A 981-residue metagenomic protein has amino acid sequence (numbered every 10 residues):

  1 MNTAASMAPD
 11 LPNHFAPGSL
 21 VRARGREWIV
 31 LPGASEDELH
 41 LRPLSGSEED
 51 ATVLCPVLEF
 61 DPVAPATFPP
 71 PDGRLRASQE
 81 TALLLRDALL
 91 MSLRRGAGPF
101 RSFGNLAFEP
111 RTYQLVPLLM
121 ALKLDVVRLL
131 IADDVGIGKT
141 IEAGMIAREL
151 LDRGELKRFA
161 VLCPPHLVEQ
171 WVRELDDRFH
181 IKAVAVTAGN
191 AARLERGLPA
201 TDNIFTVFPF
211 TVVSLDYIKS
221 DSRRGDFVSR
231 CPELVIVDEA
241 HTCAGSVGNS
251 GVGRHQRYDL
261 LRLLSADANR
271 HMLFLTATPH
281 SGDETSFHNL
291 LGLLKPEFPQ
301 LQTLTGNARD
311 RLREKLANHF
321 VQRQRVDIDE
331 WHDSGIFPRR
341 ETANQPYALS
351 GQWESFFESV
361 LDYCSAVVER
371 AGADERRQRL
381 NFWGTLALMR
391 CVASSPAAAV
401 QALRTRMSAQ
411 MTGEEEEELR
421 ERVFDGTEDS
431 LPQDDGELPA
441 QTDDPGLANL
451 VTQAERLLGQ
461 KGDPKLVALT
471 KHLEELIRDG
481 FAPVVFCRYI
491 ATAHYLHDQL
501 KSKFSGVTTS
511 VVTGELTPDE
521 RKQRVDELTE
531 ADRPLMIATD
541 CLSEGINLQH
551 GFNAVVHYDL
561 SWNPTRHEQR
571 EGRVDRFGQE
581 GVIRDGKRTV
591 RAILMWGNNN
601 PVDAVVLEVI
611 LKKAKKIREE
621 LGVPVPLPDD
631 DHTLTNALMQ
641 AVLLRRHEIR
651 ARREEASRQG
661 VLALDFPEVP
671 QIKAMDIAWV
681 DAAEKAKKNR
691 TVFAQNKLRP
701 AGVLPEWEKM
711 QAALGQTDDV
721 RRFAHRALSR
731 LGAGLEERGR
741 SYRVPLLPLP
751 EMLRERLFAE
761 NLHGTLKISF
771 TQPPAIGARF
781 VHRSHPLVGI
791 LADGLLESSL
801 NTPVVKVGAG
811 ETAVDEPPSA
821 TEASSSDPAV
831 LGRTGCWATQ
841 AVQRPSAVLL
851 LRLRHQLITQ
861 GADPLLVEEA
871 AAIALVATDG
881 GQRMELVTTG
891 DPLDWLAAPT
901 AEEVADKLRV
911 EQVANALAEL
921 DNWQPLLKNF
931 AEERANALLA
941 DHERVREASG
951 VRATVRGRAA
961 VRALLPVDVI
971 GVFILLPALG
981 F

Functional and structural regions predicted by a protein language model:
M1-A5, A34, L361-C364, V368-P483 (+6 more regions): Charged, non-catalytic accessory extensions
R24-L58: Basic/aromatic-rich interaction segments and small domains that mediate binding to polyanionic partners
A51, C55-L84, L90-L119, V126-V127 (+6 more regions): SF2 helicase/translocase NTPase motor core, specifically the RecA-like lobe 1 inter-motif segment between Walker
E142, I146, S286, A468: Hydrophobic positions on the alpha1 helix immediately C-terminal to the Walker A/P-loop
A200-T201, V207, T211-P232, A244-E416 (+1 more regions): Inter-lobe coupling linker of SF2 helicases/translocases
C231, S286-N289, N547-D559, R591-I593: A short beta-strand element within the Helicase C-terminal
D540-I583: Conserved RecA-like helicase motor core of SF1/SF2 enzymes
V574-E608: Conserved segment of the helicase C-terminal RecA-like domain
